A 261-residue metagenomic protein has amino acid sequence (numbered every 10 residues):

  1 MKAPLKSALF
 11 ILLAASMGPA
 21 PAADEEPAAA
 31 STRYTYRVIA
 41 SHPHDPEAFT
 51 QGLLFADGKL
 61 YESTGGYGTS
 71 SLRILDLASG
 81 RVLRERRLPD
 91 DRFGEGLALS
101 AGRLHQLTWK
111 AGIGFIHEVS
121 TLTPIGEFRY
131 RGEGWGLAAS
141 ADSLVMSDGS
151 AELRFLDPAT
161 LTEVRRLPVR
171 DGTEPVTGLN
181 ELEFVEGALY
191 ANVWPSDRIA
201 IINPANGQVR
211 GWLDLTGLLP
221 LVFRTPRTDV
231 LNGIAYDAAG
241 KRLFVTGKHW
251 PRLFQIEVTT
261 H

Functional and structural regions predicted by a protein language model:
E26-P46, L77-R81: A short helix->beta-strand "capping" segment at the edge of beta-propeller domains
I39-S71, R87, D91-A98: Beta-strand-rich domains and repeat architectures in extracellular enzymes and scaffolds, especially beta-propellers
S41-P46, R86-D90, G126-R131, P168-E174 (+2 more regions): Surface loop/turn motifs at the tips and blade-to-blade linkers of beta-strand repeat domains
T50, L179, P226-A235: Signature of short aromatic-glycine-proline-rich micro-motifs recurring in repeat-based ectodomains
D57-G58, A101-G102, A141-D142, E186-G187 (+1 more regions): Short coil/turn segments that connect the beta-strands within blades of beta-propeller domains
Y61-G66, L104-A111, M146-S150, A191-P195 (+1 more regions): Conserved beta-strand positions in repeat-built beta-propeller and related beta-rich domains
D76-G80, E118-L122, P158-L161, N203-G207 (+1 more regions): Short loop/turn segments that connect beta-strands within beta-propeller blades
